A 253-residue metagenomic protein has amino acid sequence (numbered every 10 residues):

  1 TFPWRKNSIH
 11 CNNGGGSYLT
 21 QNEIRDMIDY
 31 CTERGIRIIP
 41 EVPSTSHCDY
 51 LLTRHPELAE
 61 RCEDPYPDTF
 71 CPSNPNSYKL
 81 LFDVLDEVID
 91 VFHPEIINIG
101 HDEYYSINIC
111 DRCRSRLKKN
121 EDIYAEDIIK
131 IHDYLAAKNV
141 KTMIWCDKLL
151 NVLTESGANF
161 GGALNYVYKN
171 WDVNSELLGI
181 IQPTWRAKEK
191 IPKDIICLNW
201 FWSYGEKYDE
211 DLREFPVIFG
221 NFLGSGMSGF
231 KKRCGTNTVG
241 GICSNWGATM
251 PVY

Functional and structural regions predicted by a protein language model:
T1-K138, M143: Feature activates predominantly on carbohydrate-active enzymes
V91, S106, C110-Y253: Catalytic-core regions of glycoside hydrolase
